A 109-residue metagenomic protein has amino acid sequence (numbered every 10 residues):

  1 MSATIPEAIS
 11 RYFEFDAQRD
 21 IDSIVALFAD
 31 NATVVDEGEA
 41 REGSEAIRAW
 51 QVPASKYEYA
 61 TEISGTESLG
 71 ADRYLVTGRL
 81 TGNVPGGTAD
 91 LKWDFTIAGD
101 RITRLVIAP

Functional and structural regions predicted by a protein language model:
M1-D22, A26: Short, low-complexity N-terminal intrinsically disordered segments enriched in polar/charged residues
Y12, I24, A32, G43 (+4 more regions): Hydrophobic pocket/interface hotspot
N31-R41, A54: A short gly/proline-enriched turn/hairpin at secondary-structure junctions
V34, G65-S68, I107: Hydrophobic/anchoring residues in structured secondary elements
A40, A46, I107-A108: Residue-level structural signal for beta-strand termini and adjacent loop
R48-K92: Surface-exposed, charged secondary-structure patches
D90-P109: Short beta-strand edge/turn micro-motifs at domain boundaries
